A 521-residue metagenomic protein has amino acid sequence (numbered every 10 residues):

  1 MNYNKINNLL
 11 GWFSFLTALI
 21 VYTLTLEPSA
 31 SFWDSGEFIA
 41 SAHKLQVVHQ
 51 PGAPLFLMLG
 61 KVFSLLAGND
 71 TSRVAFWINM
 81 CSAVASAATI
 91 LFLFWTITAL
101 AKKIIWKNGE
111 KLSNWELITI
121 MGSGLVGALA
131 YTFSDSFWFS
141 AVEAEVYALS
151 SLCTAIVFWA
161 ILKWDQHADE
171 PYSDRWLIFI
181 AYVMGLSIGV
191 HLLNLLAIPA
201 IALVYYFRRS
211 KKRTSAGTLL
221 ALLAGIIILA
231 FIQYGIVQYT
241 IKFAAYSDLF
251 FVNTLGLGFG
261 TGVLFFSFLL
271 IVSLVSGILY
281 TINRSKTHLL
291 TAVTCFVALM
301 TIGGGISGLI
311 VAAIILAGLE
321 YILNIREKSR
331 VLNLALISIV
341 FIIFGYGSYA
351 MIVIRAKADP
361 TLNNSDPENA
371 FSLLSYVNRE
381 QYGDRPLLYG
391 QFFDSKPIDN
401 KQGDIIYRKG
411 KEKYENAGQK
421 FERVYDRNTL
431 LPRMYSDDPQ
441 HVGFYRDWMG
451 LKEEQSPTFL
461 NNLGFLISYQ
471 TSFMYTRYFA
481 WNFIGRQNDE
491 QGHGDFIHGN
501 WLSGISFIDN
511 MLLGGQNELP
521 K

Functional and structural regions predicted by a protein language model:
M1-V21, L112-L125, I314-F344: Start-transfer (signal-anchor) and selected internal transmembrane alpha helices of multi-pass inner/ER membrane
K5-F32, Y131-F133, H191, A230-Y234 (+1 more regions): Transmembrane signal-anchor helices characteristic of membrane glycosylation enzymes that use polyprenol
W12, M80-L112, I156-A160: Transmembrane-helix motifs of polytopic, lipid-linked glycan transferases
L26-F38, V48-G60, L362-S365, S468-S472: Extracytoplasmic catalytic/substrate-binding loops of multi-pass membrane glycan-assembly enzymes
H43, F92-T96, F137, L149-A168 (+3 more regions): Specific aromatic-rich, kink-prone transmembrane helix
T71-N79, I104-L117, G124-S151, M184-L192 (+2 more regions): Aromatic- and kink-enriched transmembrane "portal" helix at the membrane-lumen/periplasm boundary that abuts
W106, L112-I118, V157-W176, L203-T214 (+1 more regions): Membrane-interface transmembrane helices that cradle and orient dolichyl/undecaprenyl
I118-L125, A160, H167-G185, T214-I227 (+1 more regions): Short hydrophobic alpha-helices at membrane interfaces in multi-pass membrane enzymes
